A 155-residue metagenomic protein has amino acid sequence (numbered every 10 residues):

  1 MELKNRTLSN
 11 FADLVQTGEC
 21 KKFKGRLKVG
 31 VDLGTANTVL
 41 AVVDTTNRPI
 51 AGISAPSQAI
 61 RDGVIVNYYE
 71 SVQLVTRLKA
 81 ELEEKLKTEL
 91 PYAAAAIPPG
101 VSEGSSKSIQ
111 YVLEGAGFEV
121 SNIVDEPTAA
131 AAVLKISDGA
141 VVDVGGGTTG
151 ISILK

Functional and structural regions predicted by a protein language model:
M1-T35, V39-V144: Nucleotide/phosphate-binding catalytic cleft detector across ATP-hydrolyzing and phosphate-transferring enzymes
G139-K155: Glycine-rich phosphate-binding loop of actin/hexokinase-like ATP-binding domains
